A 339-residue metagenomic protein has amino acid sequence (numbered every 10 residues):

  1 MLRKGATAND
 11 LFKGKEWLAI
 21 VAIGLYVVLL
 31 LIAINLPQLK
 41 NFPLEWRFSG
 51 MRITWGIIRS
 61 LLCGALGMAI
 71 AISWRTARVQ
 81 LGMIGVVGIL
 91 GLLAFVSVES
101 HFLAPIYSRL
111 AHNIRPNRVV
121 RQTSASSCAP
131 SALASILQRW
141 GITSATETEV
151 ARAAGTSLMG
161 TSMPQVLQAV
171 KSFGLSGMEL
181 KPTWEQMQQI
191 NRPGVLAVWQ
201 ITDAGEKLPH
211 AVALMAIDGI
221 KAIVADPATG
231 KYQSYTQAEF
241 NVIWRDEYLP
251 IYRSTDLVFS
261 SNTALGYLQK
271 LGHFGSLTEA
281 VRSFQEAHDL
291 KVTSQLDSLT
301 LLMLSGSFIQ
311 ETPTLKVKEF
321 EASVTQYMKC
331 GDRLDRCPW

Functional and structural regions predicted by a protein language model:
L2-M68, I72-G82, G91-F102, L137-R139 (+1 more regions): Conserved active-site-adjacent core of cysteine acyl-enzyme catalytic domains
F102-R152: Membrane-interface segments at or immediately adjacent to transmembrane helices that form the boundary between
R115-A125, V150-G160, I251-L257, K270-G275 (+1 more regions): Second-shell loop/turn segments in exported
R121-Q138, M159-V170, S260-A264, L277 (+1 more regions): Active-site nucleophilic cysteine motif
D203-V212, S294, E319-V324: Short, basic, helix/turn surface patches
P227-T229, N241-Y252, S294, S298-L302 (+1 more regions): Boundary regions of SH3-family modules and the immediately adjacent low-complexity/disordered segments in eukaryotic
S261-S307, P313: Short acidic, glycine/serine/threonine-rich helix-capping segments at coil-helix boundaries
P313-W339: Short, low-complexity, Pro/Ser/Thr/Gly-rich segments in the mature regions of secreted, periplasmic
